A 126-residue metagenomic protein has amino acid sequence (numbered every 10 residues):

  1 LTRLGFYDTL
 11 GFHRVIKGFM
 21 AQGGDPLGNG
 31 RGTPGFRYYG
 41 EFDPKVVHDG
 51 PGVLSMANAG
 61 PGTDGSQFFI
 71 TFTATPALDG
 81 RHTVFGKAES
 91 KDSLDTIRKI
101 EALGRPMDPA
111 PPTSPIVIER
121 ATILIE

Functional and structural regions predicted by a protein language model:
L1-E126: Cyclophilin-like peptidyl-prolyl cis-trans isomerases
